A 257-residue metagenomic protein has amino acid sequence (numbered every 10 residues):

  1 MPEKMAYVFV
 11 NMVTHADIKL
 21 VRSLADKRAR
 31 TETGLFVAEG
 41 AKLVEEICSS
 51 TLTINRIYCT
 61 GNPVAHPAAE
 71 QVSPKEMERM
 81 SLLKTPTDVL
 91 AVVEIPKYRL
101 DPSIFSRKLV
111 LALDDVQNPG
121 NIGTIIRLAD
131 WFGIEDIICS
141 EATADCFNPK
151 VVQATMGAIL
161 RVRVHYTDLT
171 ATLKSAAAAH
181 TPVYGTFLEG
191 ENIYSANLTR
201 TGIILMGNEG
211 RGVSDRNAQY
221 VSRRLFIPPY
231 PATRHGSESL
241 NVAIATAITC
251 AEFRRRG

Functional and structural regions predicted by a protein language model:
P2-G61, T143-A144: Boundary-proximal intrinsically disordered activation/regulatory segments immediately upstream of a helical core
V8, S49, Y98-E189: RNA substrate-binding interface of SAM-dependent RNA methyltransferases
G40, Q117-I125, S237-A245: Amphipathic alpha-helical repeat scaffolds
A65-M77, K108, R200-I203, S222-R223: Active-site regions of enzymes building and remodeling cell-envelope glycoconjugates
A69-E94, Y98: Glycine/small-residue-rich loop that forms an oxyanion/phosphate-binding "nest" at active or ligand-binding sites
V72-P74, D114, S140-E141, R163 (+1 more regions): Short beta->alpha connector loops at strand-helix junctions that form conserved, small/polar/Pro-enriched
W131, C146-G157, Q219-G257: Structured adenosyl-cofactor binding patch, chiefly the S-adenosyl-L-methionine
G185-S237: Active-site/ligand-binding-proximal alpha/beta "capping" segment
